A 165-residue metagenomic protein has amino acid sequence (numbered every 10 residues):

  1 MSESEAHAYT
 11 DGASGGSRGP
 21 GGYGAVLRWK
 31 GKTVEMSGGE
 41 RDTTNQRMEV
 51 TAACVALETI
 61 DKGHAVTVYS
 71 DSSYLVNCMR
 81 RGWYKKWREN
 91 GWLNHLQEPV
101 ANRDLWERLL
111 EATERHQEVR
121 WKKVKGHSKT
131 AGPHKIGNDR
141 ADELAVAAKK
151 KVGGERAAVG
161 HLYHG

Functional and structural regions predicted by a protein language model:
E3-H7: Extreme N-terminal starter segment of soluble prokaryotic enzymes
T10-P20, E35, C54-D139, H161-H164: RNase H catalytic domain
G22-W29: Short beta-strand scaffold segments in enzyme catalytic cores
K30-E49: A short, polar/acidic, helix/strand-boundary loop motif
G31, E58-T59, R115, A147 (+1 more regions): A very general structural signal that marks isolated residues within well-ordered alpha-helical segments
A141-V146: Alpha-helical transmembrane segments that form the membrane-embedded catalytic/substrate-binding core of multi-pass
A147-G165: Acidic two-metal-ion nuclease catalytic site recognized across multiple nuclease folds, prominently DnaQ/RNase D-T
